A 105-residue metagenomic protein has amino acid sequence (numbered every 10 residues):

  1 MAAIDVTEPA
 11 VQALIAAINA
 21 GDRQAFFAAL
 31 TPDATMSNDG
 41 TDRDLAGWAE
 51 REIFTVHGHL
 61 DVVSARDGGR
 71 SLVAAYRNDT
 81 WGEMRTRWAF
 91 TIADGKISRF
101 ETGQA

Functional and structural regions predicted by a protein language model:
M1-A20, A28, P32: Short, low-complexity N-terminal intrinsically disordered segments enriched in polar/charged residues
L14, A25-F27, A34, L45 (+2 more regions): Hydrophobic pocket/interface hotspot
A17-G21, G58-D61: Short hydrophobic/aromatic-rich motifs at helix boundaries and adjacent loops
A20-R23, D39: Alpha-helix boundary/capping and short turn/kink residues
A29-R43, R51-E52: A short gly/proline-enriched turn/hairpin at secondary-structure junctions
A46-A93, T102: Surface-exposed, charged secondary-structure patches
